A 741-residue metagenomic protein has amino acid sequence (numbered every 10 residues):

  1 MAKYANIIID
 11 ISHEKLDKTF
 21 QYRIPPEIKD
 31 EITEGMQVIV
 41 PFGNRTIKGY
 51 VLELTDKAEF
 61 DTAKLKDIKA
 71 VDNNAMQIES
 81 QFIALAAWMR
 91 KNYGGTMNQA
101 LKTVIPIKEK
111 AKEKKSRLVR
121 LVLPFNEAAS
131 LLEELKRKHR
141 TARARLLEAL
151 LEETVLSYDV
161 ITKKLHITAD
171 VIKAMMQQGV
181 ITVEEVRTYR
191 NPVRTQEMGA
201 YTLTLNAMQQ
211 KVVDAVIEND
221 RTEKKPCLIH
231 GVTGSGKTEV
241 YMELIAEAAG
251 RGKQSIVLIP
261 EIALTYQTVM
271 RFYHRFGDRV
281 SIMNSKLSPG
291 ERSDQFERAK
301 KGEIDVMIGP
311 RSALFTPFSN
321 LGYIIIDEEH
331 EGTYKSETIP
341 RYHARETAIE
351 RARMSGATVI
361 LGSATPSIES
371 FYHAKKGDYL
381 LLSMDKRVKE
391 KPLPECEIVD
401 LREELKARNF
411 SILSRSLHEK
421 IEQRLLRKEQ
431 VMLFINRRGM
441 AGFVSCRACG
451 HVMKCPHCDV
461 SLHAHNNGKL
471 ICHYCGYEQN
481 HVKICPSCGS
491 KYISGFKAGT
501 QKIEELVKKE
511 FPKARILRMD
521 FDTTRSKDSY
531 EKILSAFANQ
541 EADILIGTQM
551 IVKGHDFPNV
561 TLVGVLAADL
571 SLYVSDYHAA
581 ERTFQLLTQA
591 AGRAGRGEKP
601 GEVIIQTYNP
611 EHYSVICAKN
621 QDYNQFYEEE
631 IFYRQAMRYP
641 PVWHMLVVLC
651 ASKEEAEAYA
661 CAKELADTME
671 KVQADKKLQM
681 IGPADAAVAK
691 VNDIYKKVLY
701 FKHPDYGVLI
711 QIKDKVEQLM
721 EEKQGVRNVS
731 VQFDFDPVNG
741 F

Functional and structural regions predicted by a protein language model:
M1-S363, K375-K391, V672, G707-D714 (+1 more regions): Accessory, non-ATPase domains that flank or precede helicase/AAA+ motor cores in DNA-metabolism machines
K3, K18, M36, K253 (+5 more regions): Residues at beta-strand starts and edge strands
E53-T55, I105, E185-R187, I435-R437 (+4 more regions): A general secondary-structure junction signal
D61-D72, A686, V691-Y706: Solvent-exposed, membrane-proximal periplasmic/extracellular interface segments of envelope transport and secretion
A200-N206, Q210, D214, T222-Y659 (+4 more regions): Inter-lobe coupling/hinge segments of SF2-like helicase ATPases
K663-L665: Long hydrophobic segments that form regular secondary structure
D667, K671-Y695, V731-V738: A carboxyl-terminal module marker
